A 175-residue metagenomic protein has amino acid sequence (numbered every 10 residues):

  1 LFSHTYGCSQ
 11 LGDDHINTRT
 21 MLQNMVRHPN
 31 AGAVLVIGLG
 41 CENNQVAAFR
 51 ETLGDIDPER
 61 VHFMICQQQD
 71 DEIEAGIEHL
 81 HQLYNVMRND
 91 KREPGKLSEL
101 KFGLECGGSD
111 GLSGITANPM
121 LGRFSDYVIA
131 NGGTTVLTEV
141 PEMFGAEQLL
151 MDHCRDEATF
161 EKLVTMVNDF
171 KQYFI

Functional and structural regions predicted by a protein language model:
L1-E105, S109-I175: Metallocofactor- and cofactor-centric catalytic cores in central/energy metabolism, strongly enriched
